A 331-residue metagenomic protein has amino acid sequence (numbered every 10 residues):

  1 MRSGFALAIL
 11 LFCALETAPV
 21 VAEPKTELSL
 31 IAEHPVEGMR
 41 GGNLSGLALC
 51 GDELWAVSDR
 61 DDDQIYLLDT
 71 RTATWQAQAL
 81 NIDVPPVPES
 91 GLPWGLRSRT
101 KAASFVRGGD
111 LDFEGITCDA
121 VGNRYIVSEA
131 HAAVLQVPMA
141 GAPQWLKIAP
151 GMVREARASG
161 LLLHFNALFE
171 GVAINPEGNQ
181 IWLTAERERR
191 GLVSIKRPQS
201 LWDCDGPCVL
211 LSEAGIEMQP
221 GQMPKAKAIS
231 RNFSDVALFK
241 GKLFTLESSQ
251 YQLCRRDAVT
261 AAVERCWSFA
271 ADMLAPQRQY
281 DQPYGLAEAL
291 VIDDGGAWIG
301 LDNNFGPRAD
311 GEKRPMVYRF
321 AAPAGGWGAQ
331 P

Functional and structural regions predicted by a protein language model:
M1-A6: Bacterial N-terminal signal peptides that target proteins for export
C13-P19: N-terminal signal peptide c-region/cleavage motif recognized by signal peptidases
V20-P331: Sequence/structural signature of beta-propeller domains
